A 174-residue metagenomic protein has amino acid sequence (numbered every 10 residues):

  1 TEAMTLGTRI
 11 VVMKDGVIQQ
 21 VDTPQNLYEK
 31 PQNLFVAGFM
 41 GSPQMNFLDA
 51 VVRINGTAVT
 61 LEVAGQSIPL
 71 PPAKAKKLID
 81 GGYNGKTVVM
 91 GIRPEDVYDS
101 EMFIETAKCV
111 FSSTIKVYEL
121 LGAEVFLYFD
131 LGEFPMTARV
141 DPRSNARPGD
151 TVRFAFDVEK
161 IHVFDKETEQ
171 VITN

Functional and structural regions predicted by a protein language model:
M4-G7, F39: Hydrophobic Walker B segment
R9, V21, K30: Short, glycine/charged-rich "phosphate-handling" switch motifs in NTP-dependent and phosphotransfer domains
Q25-E29, A37-M40: Short acidic-hydrophobic catalytic motif
P43-N55, A107-Y118: Structural detector for short beta-strands of small beta-barrel domains
I54-A58, Y118-V125, K166: Short, conserved beta-turn/loop elements at beta-strand boundaries and strand-helix junctions
A58-T60, A64-I115, S144-N174: Glycine/charge-rich catalytic "coupling/switch" loops of P-loop NTPases
T60-A64, G91, F126-G132, R139: Short, acidic/hydrophobic/Gly-rich beta-strand patch recurrent on exposed beta strands that often constitutes part
